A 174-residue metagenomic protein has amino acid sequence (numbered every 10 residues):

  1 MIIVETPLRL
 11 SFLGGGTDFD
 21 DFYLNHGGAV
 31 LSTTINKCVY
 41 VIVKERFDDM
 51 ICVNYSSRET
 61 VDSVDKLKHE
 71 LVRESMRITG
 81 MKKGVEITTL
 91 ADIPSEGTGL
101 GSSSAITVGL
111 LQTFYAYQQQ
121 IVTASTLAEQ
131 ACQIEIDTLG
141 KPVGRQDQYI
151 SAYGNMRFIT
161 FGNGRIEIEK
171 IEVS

Functional and structural regions predicted by a protein language model:
M1-D62: Generic N-terminal targeting/processing segments that precede catalytic cores or assembly contacts
I2-V4, L13, D18-G28, M50 (+1 more regions): ATP-dependent small-molecule kinase catalytic core of the GHMP/sugar-kinase superfamily and closely related
L8-L10, K37-V39, V85, Q146 (+1 more regions): Change "...and in nucleic-acid phosphodiester-cleaving endonucleases..." to "...and in nucleic-acid processing enzymes
S11, S102-S104, G144: Short linear Ser/Thr-Pro motifs
I35-I134: Anion-binding (especially nucleotide phosphate/pyrophosphate-binding) glycine-rich loop and adjoining beta-alpha core
